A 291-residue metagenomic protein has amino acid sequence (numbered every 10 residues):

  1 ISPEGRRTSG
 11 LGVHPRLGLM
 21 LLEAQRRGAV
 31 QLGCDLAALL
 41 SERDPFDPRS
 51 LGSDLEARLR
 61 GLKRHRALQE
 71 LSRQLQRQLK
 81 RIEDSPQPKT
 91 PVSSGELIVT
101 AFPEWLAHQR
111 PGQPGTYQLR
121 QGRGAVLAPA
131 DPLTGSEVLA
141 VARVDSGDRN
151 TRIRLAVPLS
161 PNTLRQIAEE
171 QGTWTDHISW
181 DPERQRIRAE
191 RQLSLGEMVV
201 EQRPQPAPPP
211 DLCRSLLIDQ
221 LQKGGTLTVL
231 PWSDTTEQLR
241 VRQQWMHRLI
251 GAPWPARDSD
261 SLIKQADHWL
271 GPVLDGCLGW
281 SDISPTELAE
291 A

Functional and structural regions predicted by a protein language model:
I1-Q25, V30, C34-A37, G115-Y117 (+1 more regions): Accessory beta->alpha helical hairpin/"wing" motif in late/C-terminal subdomains of nucleic-acid enzymes
L17, L127-A128, G135-E137: Short helix/loop capping segments that flank catalytic or ligand/cofactor-binding pockets
R26-T116, A130, E137-A291: Acidic, serine/threonine- and proline-rich low-complexity intrinsically disordered segments
L119-R120, L133: A structural signal for short secondary-structure junctions
